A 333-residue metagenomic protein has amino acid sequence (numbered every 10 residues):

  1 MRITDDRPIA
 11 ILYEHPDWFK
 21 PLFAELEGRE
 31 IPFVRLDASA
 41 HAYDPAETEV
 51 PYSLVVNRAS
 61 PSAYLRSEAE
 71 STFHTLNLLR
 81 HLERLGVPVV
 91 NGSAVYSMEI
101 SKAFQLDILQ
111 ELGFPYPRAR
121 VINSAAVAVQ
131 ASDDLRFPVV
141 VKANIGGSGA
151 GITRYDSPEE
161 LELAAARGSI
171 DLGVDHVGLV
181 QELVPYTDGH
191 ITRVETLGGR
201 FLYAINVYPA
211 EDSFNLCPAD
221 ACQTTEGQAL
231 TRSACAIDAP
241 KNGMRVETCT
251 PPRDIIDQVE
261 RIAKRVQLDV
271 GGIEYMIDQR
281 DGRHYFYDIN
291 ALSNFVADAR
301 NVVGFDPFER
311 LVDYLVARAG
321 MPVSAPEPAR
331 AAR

Functional and structural regions predicted by a protein language model:
R2-T4, A10, L79-G86, S93-H190 (+3 more regions): Active-site nucleotide/adenylate-binding loops and adjacent lid/helix of ATP-dependent enzymes
E14-R118: Conserved N-proximal alpha/beta basic substrate-recognition cap immediately N-terminal to, or forming the N-lobe
T48-P51, D133, Q279-Y285: A short, glycine/Asx- and small/polar-enriched loop/turn that sits immediately N-terminal to a beta-strand
S60-A63, I145-G146, L292: Short glycine-rich anion-binding loops that position phosphate/pyrophosphate groups of nucleotides and phosphorylated
V139, L202-Y203, G271, R283-Y287: Protein kinase-like catalytic core scaffold
D156-I262: Phosphate-binding site of ATP-dependent enzymes
V246-T250, D254, K264-L268, I277-R333: C-terminal active-site "lid" helix and adjoining low-complexity regulatory extension at the edge of ATP-using catalytic
I273-Y275: Hydrophobic residue at the +6 position relative to the catalytic HRD Asp in the kinase catalytic loop
